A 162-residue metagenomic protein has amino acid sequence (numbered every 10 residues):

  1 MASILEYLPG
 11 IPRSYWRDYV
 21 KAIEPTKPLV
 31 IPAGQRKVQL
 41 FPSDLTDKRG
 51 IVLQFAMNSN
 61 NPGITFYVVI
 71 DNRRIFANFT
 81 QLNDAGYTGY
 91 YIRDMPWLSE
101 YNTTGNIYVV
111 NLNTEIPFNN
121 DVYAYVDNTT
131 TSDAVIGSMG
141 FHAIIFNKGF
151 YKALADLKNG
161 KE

Functional and structural regions predicted by a protein language model:
A2-E162: Beta-strand-centric surfaces of beta-sandwich/beta-rich domains
